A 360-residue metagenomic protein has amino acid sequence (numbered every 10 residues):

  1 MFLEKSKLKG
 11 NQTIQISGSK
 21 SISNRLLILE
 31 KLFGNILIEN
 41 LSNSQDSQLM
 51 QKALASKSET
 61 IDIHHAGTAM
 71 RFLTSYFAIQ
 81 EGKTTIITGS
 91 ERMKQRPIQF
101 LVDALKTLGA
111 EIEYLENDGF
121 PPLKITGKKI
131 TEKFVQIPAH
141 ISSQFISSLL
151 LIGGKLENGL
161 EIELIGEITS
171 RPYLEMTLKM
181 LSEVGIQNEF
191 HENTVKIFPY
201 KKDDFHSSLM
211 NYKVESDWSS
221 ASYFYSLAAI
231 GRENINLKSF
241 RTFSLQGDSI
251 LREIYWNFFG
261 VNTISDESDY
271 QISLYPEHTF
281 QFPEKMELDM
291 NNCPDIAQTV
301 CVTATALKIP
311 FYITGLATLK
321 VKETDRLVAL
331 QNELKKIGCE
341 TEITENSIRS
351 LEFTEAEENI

Functional and structural regions predicted by a protein language model:
M1-I360: Short, structured segments at the rim of ligand-binding sites
